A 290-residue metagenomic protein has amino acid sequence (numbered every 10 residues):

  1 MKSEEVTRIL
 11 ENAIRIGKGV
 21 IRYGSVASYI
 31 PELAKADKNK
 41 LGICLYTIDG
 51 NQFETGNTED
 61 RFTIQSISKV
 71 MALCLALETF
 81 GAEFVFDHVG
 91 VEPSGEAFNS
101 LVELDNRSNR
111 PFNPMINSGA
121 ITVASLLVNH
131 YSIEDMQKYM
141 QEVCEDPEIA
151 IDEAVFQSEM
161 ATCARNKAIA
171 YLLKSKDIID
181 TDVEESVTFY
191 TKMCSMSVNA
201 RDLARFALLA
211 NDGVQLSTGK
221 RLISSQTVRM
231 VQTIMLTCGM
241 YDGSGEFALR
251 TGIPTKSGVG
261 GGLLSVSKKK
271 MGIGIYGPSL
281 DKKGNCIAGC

Functional and structural regions predicted by a protein language model:
M1-R22, A76-Y190: Active-site-adjacent helix/loop patches that line small-molecule binding or acyl-intermediate pockets
M1-V6, V26-D37, T63-V70, S267: Non-catalytic interaction/Regulatory regions outside core domains
I14, V214-C290: Structured C-terminal helix/loop/strand segments within mature extracytoplasmic catalytic/sensor domains
K18-T55, L264-S265: A short, well-structured edge-of-sheet supersecondary motif
L33-A36, P111-F112, A161, G252-K256 (+1 more regions): Short Gly/Pro-enriched turn/cap motifs at secondary-structure boundaries
G50, T63-F86, F206, I273: Active-site SXXK
L73, G119-A124, A207, M271: Well-ordered alpha-helical segments within folded domains of soluble proteins
M160, K167-M230, K283-C286: Penicillin-binding protein/beta-lactamase superfamily catalytic region
